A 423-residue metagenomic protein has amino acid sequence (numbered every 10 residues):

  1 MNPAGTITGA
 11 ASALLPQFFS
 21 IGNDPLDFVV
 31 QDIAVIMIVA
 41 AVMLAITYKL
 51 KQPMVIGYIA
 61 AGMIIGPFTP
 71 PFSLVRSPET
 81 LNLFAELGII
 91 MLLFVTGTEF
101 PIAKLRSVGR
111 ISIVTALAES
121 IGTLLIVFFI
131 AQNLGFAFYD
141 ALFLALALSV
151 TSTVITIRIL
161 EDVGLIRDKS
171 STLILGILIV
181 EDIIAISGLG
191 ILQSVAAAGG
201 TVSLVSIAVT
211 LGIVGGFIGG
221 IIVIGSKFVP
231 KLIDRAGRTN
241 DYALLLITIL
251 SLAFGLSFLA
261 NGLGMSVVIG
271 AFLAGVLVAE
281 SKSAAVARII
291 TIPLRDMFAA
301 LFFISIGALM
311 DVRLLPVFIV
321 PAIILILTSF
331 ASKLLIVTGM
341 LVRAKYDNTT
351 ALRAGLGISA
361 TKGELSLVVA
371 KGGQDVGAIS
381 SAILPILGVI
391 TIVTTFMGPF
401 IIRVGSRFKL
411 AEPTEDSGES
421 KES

Functional and structural regions predicted by a protein language model:
M1-S423: Transmembrane helical cores of multi-pass secondary ion antiporters/exchangers
